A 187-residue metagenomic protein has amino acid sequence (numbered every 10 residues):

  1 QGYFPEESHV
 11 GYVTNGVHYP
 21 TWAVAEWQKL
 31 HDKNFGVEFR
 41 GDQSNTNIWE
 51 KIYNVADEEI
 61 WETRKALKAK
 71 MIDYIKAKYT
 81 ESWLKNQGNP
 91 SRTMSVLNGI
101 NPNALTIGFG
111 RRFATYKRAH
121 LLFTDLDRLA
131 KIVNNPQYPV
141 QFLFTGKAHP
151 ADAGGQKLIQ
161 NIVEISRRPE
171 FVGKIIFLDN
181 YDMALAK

Functional and structural regions predicted by a protein language model:
Q1-K187: Catalytic cores of carbohydrate-active enzymes across secretory and cytosolic contexts
